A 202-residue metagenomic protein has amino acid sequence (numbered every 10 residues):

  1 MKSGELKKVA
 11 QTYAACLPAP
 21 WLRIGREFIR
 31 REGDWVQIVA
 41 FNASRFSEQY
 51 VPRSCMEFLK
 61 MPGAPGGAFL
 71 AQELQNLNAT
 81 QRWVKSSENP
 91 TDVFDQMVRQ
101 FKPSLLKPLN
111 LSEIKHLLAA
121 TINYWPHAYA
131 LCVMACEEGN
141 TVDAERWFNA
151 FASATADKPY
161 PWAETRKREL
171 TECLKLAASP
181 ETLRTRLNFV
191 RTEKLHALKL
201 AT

Functional and structural regions predicted by a protein language model:
S3-I24: Amphipathic alpha-helical segments
R23-G25, R30-R31: An N-terminal domain-cap segment
R30-T202: Intrinsically disordered, low-complexity regulatory regions enriched in serine/threonine/proline and acidic residues
